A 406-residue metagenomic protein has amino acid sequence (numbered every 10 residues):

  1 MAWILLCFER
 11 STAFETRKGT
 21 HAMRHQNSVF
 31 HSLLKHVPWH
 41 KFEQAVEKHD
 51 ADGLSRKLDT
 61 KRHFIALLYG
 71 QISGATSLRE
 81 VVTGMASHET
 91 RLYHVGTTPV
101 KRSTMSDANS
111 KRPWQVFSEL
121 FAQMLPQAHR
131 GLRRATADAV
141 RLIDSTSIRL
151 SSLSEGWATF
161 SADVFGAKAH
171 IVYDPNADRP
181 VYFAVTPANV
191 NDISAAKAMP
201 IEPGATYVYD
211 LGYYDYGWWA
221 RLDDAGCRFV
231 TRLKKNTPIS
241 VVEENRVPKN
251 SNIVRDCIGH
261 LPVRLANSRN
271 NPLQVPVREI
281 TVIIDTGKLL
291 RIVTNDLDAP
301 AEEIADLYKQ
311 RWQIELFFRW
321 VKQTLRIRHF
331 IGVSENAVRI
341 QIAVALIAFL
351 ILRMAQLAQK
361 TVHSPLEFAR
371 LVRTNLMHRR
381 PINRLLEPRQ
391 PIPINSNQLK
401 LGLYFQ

Functional and structural regions predicted by a protein language model:
M1-E80, G84, N109-R112, E119-L120 (+3 more regions): Single, function-defining residue in the core of a domain
A86-V95: Extended, structured, electrostatic nucleic-acid-contact surfaces
V95-R112: Major-groove recognition helix of helix-turn-helix-like DNA-binding domains
T97, R134-A135: Short helix-terminating capping/connector loops at secondary-structure junctions
Q115-Q127: Short Lys/Arg-enriched helix C-cap and helix-to-coil transition segments that create basic nucleic-acid-contact patches
L125-L132, D192-I193: A short, well-structured juxtamembrane/interface segment
